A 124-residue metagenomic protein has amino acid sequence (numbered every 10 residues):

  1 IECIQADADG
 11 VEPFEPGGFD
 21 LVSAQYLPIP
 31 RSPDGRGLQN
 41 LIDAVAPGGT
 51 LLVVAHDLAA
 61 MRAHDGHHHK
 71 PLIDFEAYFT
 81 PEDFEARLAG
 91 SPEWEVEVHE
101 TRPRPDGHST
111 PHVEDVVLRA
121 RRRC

Functional and structural regions predicted by a protein language model:
I1-G10: Conserved SAM-binding strand-loop segment of SAM-dependent methyltransferases
G10-P16: Short conserved loop adjoining the S-adenosyl-L-methionine
F19-G35: A short SAM/SAH-binding and catalytic strip from SAM-dependent methyltransferases
P28-I29, A55-M61, P103: Short "lid" loop at the C-terminus of a central beta-strand within the Rossmann-like core of SAM-dependent
G35-P47: A short glycine-rich, Lys/Arg-flanked "PGG" loop and its adjoining helix->strand segment in the class I
G48-H56: Conserved beta-strand signature within the Rossmann-like core of class I S-adenosyl-L-methionine
F75-P92, V98: Short alpha-helix
R104-C124: Core SAM-dependent methyltransferase catalytic element
